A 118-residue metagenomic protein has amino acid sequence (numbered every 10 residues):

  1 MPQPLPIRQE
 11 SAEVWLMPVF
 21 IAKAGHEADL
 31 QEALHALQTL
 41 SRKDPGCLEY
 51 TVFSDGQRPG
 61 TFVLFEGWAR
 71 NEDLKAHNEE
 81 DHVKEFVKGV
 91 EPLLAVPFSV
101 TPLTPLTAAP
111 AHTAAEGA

Functional and structural regions predicted by a protein language model:
P2-Q9, A36-L48, G67-T101: An amphipathic, aromatic/His-enriched active-site/gating alpha helix that lines ligand/cofactor pockets
P2-S11, L103-A118: Acidic/histidine-enriched, glycine/proline-rich intrinsically disordered or flexible terminal extensions
V14-I21, T51-N78, S99: Short, well-ordered beta-strand segments in beta-rich or mixed alpha/beta enzyme and ligand-binding folds
I21-L30: Short, surface-exposed ligand-recognition loops at beta-strand->loop->(often short) alpha-helix junctions that present
G25, Q57-P59, A69, D81 (+2 more regions): Short alpha-helical
